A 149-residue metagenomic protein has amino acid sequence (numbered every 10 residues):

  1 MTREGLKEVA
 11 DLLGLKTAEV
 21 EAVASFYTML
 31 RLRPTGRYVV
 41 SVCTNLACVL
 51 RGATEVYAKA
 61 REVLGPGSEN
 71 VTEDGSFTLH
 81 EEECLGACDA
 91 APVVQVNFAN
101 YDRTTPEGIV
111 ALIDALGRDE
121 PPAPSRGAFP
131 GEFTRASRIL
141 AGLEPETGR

Functional and structural regions predicted by a protein language model:
M1-R149: Signature of N-terminal electron-transfer/Fe-S-associated modules in redox systems
